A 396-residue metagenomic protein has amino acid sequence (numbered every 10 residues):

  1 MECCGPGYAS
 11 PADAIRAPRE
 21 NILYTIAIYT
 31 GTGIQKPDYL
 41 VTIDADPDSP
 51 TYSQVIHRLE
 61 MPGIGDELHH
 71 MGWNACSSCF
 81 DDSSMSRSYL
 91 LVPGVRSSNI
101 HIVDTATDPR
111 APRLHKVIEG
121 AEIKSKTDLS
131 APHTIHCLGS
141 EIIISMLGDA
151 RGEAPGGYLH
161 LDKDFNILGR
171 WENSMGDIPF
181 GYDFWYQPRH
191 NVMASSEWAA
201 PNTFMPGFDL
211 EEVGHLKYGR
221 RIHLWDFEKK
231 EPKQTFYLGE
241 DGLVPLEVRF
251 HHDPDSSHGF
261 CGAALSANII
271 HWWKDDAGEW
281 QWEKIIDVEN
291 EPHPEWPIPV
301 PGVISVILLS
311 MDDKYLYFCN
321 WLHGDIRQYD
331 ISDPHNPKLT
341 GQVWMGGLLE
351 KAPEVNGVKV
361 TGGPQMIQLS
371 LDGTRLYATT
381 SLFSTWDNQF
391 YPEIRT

Functional and structural regions predicted by a protein language model:
E2, A14-S86, L91-E119, E153-A154 (+1 more regions): Beta-propeller domains
E2-R19, E67-S86, D128-L138, W185-N191 (+3 more regions): Structural signature of eukaryotic scaffold interfaces centered on beta-propeller domains
R16-P18, Y24-Q35, F80-S88, V92-P93 (+4 more regions): Short, conserved, GDST-rich strand-edge loop motifs in beta-rich repeat architectures
D38-A45, P155-N166, E212-K229, W273-K274 (+1 more regions): Beta-propeller blade signature
T42-T51, I102-R113, D164-F165, L224-K230 (+2 more regions): Short loop/turn segments immediately following beta-strands, especially the blade-tip and inter-blade linker loops
Q54-W73, H115-D128, W171-P179, P232-L243 (+2 more regions): Surface-exposed loop and turn segments in beta-propeller and other repeat-based domains that flank or scaffold
T105-P188: Asp-box/WD-like beta-propeller blade repeats and closely related beta-sheet repeat scaffolds
S174-G181, W185-Y329, P334: Beta-propeller domains
